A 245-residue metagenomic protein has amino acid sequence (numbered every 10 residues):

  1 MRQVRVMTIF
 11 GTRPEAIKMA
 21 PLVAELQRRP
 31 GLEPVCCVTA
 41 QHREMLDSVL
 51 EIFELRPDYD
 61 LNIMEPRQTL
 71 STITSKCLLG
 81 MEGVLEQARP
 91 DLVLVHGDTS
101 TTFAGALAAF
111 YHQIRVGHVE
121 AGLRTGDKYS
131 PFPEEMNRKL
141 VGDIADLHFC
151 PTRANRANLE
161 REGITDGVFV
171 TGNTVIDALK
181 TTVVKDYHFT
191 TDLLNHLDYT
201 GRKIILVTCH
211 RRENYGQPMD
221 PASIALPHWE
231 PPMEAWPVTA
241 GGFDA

Functional and structural regions predicted by a protein language model:
M1-A40: N-terminal subdomain of nucleotide-sugar transferases
G31-G80: Conserved nucleotide-sugar phosphate-binding/catalytic loop shared by glycosyltransferases and other
T39, R43-E44, I144-S223: A nucleotide-sugar donor-handling region in carbohydrate enzymes
L78-R89: Short, well-structured alpha-helical segments in soluble
L94-H112: An aromatic- and histidine-rich active-site surface loop
G117-F132, D146: A short, histidine- and acid-enriched strand-loop-helix "catalytic/donor-clamping" loop that lines the nucleotide-sugar
E134-L147: Membrane-proximal helix-turn-helix segments that form the acceptor-binding/catalytic region of lipid-linked
A235-A245: Catalytic donor nucleotide-activated moiety binding site of glycosyltransferases and closely related
